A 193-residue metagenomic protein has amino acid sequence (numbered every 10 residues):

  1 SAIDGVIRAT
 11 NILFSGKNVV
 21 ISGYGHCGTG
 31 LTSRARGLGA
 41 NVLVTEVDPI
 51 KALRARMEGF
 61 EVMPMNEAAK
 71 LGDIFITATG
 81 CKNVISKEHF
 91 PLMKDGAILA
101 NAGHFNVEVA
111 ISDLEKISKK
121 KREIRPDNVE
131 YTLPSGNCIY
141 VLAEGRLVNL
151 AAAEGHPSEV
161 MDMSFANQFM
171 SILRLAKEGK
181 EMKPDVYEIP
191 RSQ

Functional and structural regions predicted by a protein language model:
S1, V6-L71, I76-K82: Glycine-rich phosphate/diphosphate-binding loop of Rossmann-like nucleotide-binding domains
S1-G16, I111-Q193: Adenosine-phosphate binding glycine-rich loop
H26-C27, P49-I50, C81-K82, H104-V107 (+2 more regions): Short, glycine-/Ser/Thr-/acidic-enriched flexible segments
R34-L38, P91-K94, K116-I117, H156-E159: Short, solvent-exposed amphipathic alpha-helical segments in soluble enzyme and RNA/protein-processing domains
D48-A52, N106-E108, K116-I117, S164: Active/binding-pocket-proximal capping segment
A55, A100, Q168: Hydrophobic, well-ordered secondary-structure elements that form the walls of internal hydrophobic environments
F60-N137: Rossmann-like adenosine-cofactor binding region
